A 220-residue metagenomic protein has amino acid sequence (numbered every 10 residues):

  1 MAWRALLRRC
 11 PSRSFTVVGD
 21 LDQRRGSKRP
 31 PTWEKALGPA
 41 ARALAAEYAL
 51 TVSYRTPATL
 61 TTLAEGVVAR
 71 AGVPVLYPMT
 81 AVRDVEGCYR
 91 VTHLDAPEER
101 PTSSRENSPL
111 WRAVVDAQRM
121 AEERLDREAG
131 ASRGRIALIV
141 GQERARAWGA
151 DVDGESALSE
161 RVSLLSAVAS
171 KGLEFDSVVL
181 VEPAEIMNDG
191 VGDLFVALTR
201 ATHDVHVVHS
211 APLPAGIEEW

Functional and structural regions predicted by a protein language model:
A2-W220: Conserved helicase motor core of SF1/SF2 NTP-dependent helicases
